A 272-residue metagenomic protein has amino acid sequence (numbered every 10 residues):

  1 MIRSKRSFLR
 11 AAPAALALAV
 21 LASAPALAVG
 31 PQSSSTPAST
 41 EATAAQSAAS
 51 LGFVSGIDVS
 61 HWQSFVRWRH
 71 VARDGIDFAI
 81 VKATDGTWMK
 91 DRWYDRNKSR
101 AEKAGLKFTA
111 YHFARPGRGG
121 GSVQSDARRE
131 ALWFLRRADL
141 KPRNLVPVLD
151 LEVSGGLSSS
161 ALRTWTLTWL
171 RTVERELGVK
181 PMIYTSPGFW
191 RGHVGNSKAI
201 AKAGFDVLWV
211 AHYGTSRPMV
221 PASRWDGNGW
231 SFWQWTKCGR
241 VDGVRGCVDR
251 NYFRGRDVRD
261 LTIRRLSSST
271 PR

Functional and structural regions predicted by a protein language model:
M1-G30: Secretory targeting and sorting signals
V29-Q63, I200-R272: Functionally critical loop-and-helix segments that line ligand-binding/catalytic clefts of soluble enzyme domains
A48-D77, V81-E176: Substrate-binding cleft of extracellular glycoside hydrolase catalytic domains
W88, G117-G119, W190, R217 (+1 more regions): Flexible, glycine-rich phosphate/dinucleotide-binding loops and adjacent beta-alpha linkers at cofactor/substrate
N97-A101, G119-S122, E152-S154, T185-G192 (+3 more regions): Noncatalytic linker/hinge segments flanking ATPase motor cores
R143-S223: Catalytic domains of cell-wall/extracellular-matrix polysaccharide-remodeling enzymes, centered on de-N-acetylation
